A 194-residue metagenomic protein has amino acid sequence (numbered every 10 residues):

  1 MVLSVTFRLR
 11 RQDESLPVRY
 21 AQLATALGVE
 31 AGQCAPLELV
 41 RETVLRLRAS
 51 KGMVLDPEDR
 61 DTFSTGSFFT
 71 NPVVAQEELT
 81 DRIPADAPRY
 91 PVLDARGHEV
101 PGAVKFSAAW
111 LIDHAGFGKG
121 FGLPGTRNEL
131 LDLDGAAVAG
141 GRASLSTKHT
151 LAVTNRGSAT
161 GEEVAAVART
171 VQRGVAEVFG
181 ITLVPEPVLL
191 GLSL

Functional and structural regions predicted by a protein language model:
M1-V153, S158-E162, V178-L194: Phosphate/pyrophosphate- and phosphate-bearing ligand-binding catalytic cores of soluble enzymes
V175: Conserved ATP-binding N-box helix of the HATPase_c
